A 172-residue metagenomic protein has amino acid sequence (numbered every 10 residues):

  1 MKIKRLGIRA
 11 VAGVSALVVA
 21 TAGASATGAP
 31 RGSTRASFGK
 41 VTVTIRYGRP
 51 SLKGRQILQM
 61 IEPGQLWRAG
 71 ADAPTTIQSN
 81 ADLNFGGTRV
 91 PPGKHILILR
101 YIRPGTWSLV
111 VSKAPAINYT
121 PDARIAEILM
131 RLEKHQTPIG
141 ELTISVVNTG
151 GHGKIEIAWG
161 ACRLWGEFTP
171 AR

Functional and structural regions predicted by a protein language model:
K2-V14: Bacterial N-terminal signal peptides that target proteins for export
A12, R100, G160: Residue-level marker of positions within ordered structural domains that often coincide with functionally constrained
S15-G23: Hydrophobic core
G23-R68, A114-R172: Primarily secretory-pathway and cell-envelope proteins
R68-A116: Mid-length scaffold segments of soluble, non-membrane domains
